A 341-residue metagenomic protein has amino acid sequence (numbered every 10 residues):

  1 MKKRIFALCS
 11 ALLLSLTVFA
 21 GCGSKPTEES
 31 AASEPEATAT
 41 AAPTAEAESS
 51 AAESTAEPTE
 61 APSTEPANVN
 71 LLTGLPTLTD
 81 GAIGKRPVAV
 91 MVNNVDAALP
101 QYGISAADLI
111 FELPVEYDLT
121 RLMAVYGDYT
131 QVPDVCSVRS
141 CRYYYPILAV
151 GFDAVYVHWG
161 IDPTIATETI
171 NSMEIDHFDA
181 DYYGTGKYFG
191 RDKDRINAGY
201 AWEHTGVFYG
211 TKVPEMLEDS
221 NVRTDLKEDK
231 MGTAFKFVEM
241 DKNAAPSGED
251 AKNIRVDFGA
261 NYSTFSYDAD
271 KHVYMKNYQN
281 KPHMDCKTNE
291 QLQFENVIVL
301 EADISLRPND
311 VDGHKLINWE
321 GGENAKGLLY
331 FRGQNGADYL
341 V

Functional and structural regions predicted by a protein language model:
M1-I5: Positively charged n-region of N-terminal signal peptides that target proteins for export
F6-L13: Sec-dependent N-terminal signal peptides
L12, A32, T44-E46, A51 (+2 more regions): Intrinsically disordered, low-complexity regions enriched for glutamine and histidine
T17-G21: C-terminal motif of bacterial Sec signal peptides marking the signal peptidase cleavage site
G23-P26: Bacterial signal peptide processing site
S30-T64: Extracellular mucin-like PTS domains
P62-F111, E116-V341: A surface/extracellular/periplasmic glyco- and lipid-processing/surface-interacting theme
